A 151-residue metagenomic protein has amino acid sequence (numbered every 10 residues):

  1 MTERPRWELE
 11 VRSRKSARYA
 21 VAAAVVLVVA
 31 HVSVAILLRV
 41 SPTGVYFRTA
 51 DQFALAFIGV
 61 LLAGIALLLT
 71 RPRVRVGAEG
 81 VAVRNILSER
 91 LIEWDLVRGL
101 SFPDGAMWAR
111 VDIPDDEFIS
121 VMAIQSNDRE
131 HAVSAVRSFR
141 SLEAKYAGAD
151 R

Functional and structural regions predicted by a protein language model:
M1-F47: N-terminal membrane-targeting/pre-transmembrane regions
V21-S33, A54-L68: Single-pass alpha-helical transmembrane signal-anchor segments
V32, L69-A82, F102-P114, G148-R151: Juxtamembrane/interfacial segments around transmembrane helices
I58-E93: Conserved beta-hairpin
R75, R90-S126: Acidic, Ser/Thr-rich low-complexity segments on the non-lumenal side of membrane proteins
I113-R151: A membrane-cytosol interface segment of integral membrane proteins
